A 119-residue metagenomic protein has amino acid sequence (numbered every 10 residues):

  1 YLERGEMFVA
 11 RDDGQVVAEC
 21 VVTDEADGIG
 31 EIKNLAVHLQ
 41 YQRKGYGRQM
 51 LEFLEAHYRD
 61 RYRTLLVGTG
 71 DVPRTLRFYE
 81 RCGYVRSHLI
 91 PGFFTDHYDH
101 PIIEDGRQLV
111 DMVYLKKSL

Functional and structural regions predicted by a protein language model:
G5, L109-Y114: Short hydrophobic/aromatic beta-strand or adjacent loop that forms the aromatic wall/cage of a ligand/substrate-binding
V9, Q15-D24, I29-A36: Conserved beta-strand in the GNAT
R11-D13, K117-L119: Active-site beta-strand termini and strand-to-loop segments that position acidic
L35-Q42, G70: A short, internal acetyl-CoA/4′-phosphopantetheine-binding micro-motif in the GNAT/acyltransferase core
Y41, G45-F53: Conserved acetyl-CoA pyrophosphate-binding loop and the N-cap/start of the following alpha-helix in GNAT-like
H57-D71: Conserved GNAT acetyl-CoA-binding A-motif
L66-G68, E80, V85-Q108: Conserved catalytic-core motifs of GNAT/GCN5-like acyltransferases
